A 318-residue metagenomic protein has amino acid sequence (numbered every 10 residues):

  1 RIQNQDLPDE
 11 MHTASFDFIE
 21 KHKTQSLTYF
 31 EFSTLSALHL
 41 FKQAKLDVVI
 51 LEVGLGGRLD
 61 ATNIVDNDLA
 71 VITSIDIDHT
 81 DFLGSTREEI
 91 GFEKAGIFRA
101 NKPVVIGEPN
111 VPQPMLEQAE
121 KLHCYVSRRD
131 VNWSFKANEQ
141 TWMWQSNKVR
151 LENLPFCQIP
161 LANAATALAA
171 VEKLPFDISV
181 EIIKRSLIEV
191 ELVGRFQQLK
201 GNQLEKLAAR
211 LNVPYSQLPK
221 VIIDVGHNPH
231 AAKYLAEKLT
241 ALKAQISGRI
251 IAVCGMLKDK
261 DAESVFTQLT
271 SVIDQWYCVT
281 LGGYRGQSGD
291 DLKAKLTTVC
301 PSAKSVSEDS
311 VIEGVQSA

Functional and structural regions predicted by a protein language model:
R1-V65, L83: ATP-dependent carboxylate-amine ligase catalytic core
H12, F135-V149: Acidic-glycine-rich active-site phosphate/pyrophosphate-binding loop
T24-L35, L46, R99, P103-V105 (+3 more regions): Phosphate/pyrophosphate-binding catalytic cores of soluble transferases and nucleic-acid-acting enzymes
Q43, V48-V53, A61-V71, I75-H79 (+2 more regions): Nucleotide phosphate-binding/pyrophosphate-handling subdomain across enzymes that bind or process nucleotide phosphates
L55-L59, D66-H123, A262: Conserved catalytic-core segment of NTP-binding enzymes
I77-D81, W133-F135, Y284-G286: Short gly/pro/ser/thr-enriched loop/turn and capping motifs at secondary-structure boundaries
V105, P109-P114, K121, K136-T141 (+2 more regions): C-terminal helical cap/extension that packs against the catalytic core of soluble nucleotide-cofactor enzymes
V105-E108, E120-A137, L154-Q158, V180-V190 (+5 more regions): Beta-strand->loop->alpha-helix junctions that form or flank phosphate-binding loops in nucleotide-handling enzymes
